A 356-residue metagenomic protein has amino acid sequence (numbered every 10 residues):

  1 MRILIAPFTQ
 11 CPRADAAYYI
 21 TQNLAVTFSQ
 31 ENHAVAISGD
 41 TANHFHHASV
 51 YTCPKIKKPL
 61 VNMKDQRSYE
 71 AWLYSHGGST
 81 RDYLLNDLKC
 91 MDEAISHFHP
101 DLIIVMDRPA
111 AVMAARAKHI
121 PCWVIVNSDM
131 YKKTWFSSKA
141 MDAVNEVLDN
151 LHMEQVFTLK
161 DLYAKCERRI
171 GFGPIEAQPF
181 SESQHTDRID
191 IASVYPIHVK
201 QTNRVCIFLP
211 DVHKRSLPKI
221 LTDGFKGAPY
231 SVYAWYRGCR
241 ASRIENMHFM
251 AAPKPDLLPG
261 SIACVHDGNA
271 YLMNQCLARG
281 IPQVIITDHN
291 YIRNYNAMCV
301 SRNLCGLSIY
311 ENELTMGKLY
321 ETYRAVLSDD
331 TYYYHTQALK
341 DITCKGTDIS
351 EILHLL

Functional and structural regions predicted by a protein language model:
I5-Q22, H44-F45, H213-R215: A short, glycine/small-residue-rich beta-strand->loop->alpha-helix junction that serves as a flexible
C11, Q66-A110, A143-F157: Conserved nucleotide-sugar donor-binding subdomain of glycosyltransferases
A25, H185-A263: Donor-nucleotide binding loops and adjacent catalytic segments primarily of GT-B fold Leloir glycosyltransferases
V26-D82: Conserved nucleotide-sugar phosphate-binding/catalytic loop shared by glycosyltransferases and other
L102-D107, K132, A251-A297: A donor-sugar binding/catalytic signature common to diverse glycosyltransferases and related nucleotide-sugar
K118-T186: Active-site-proximal region of nucleotide-activated glycan assembly enzymes, centered on histidine/acidic-rich loops
G306-L307, N312, M316-L339: Conserved donor-nucleotide binding/catalytic region of nucleotide-linked donor-dependent transferases
K345-L356: C-terminal alpha-helical cap of glycosyltransferases
